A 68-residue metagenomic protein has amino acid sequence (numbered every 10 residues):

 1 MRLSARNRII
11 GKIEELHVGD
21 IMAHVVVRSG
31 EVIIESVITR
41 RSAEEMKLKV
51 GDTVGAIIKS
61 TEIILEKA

Functional and structural regions predicted by a protein language model:
M1-A68: Non-catalytic connector elements of ABC transporters
